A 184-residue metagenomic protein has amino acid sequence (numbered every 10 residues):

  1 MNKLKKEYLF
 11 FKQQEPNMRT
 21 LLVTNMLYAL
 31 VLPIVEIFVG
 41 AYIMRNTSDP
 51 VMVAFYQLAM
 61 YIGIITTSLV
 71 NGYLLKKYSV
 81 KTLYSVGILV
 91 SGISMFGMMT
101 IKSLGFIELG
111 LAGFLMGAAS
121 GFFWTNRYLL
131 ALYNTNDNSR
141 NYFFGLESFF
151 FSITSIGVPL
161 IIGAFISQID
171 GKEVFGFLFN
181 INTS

Functional and structural regions predicted by a protein language model:
K3-I64: Helix-loop boundary and gating motifs at the non-cytosolic
M26, G105-F123: Hydrophobic core of transmembrane alpha-helices in multi-pass small-molecule transporters, especially MFS/SLC-type
A41, Y73, G157-F179: Transmembrane alpha-helix termini and helix-breaking/packing motifs in multi-pass membrane transporters
T67-V80, I166: Helix-to-loop junctions at the C-terminal end of transmembrane segments in multipass secondary transporters
L89-L104: C-terminal ends and interior cores of transmembrane alpha-helices in multi-pass membrane transporters/permeases
F122-T135: Intracellular juxtamembrane helix-capping segments at the cytosolic ends of symmetry-related transmembrane helices
F144-G163: Glycine-rich segments within core transmembrane alpha-helices of 12-TM secondary carriers
